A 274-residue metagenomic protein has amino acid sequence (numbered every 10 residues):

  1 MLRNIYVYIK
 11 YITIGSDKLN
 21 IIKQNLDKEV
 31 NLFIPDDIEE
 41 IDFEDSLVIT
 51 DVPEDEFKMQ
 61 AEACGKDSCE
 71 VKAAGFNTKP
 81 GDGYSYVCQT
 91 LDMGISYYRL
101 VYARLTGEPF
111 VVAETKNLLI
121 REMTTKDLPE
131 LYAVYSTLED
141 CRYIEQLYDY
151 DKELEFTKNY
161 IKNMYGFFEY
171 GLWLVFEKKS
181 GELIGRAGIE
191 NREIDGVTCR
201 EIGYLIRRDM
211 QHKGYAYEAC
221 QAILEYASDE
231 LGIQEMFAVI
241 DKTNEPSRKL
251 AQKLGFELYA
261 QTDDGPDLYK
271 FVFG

Functional and structural regions predicted by a protein language model:
M1-A113: Asp-based, Mg2+/Mn2+-dependent phosphohydrolase catalytic module
N4-Y8, I21-Q24, Q89-D209, Y226 (+2 more regions): GNAT-family acyltransferases
F43-D45, Y170, I233: Short, high-confidence coil segments that cap the C-terminus of an alpha-helix and link into the following beta-strand
V48-T50, I120, I240: Conserved SAM-binding loop
V52-E54, A238-R248: Conserved beta-strand-loop-alpha-helix junction that forms the acyl-donor binding cleft
C64-D67, Q252-T262: Conserved acetyl-CoA-binding loop of GNAT-fold acetyltransferases
Y204-I206, H212-D229, E245-K253: Conserved acetyl-CoA-binding loop-helix of GNAT-fold acetyltransferases
E230-V239: Conserved GNAT acetyl-CoA-binding A-motif
